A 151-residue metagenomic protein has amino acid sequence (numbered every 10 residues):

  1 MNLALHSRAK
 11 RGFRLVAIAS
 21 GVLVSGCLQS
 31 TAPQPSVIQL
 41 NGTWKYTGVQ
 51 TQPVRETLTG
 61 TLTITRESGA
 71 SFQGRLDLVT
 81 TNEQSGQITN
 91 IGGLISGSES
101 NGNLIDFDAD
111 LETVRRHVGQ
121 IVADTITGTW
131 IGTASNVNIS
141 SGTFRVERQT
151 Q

Functional and structural regions predicted by a protein language model:
N2-V16: Bacterial N-terminal signal peptides that target proteins for export
L23-G26: C-terminal motif of bacterial Sec signal peptides marking the signal peptidase cleavage site
Q29-K45, I64-G69, Q120-A123, Q149-Q151: N-terminal helix-cap/turn-to-beta initiation motif at the start of protein domains
S36-L58, L76, I126-G132: Tryptophan-anchored aromatic micro-motifs
P53-R55, E112-V114, V137-I139: Glycine-centered tight beta-turn/hairpin loop motif at sheet-sheet or coil-to-beta transitions
R55-S98: N-terminal glycine/threonine-rich, aromatic-flanked beta-hairpin/loop signature
V79-T81, T133-N136: Short glycine/acidic-enriched loop and turn motifs that connect beta-strands
S98-T125, W130, A134: Acidic, glycine-rich flexible loop segments
